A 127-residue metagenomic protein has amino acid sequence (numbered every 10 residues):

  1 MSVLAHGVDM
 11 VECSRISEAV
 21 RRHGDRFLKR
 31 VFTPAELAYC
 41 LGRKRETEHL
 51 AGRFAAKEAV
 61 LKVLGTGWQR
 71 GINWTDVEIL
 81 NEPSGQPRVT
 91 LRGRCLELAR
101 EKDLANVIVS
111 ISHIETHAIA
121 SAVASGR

Functional and structural regions predicted by a protein language model:
M1-R127: Core catalytic alpha/beta fold that binds nucleotide/phospho-ligands
